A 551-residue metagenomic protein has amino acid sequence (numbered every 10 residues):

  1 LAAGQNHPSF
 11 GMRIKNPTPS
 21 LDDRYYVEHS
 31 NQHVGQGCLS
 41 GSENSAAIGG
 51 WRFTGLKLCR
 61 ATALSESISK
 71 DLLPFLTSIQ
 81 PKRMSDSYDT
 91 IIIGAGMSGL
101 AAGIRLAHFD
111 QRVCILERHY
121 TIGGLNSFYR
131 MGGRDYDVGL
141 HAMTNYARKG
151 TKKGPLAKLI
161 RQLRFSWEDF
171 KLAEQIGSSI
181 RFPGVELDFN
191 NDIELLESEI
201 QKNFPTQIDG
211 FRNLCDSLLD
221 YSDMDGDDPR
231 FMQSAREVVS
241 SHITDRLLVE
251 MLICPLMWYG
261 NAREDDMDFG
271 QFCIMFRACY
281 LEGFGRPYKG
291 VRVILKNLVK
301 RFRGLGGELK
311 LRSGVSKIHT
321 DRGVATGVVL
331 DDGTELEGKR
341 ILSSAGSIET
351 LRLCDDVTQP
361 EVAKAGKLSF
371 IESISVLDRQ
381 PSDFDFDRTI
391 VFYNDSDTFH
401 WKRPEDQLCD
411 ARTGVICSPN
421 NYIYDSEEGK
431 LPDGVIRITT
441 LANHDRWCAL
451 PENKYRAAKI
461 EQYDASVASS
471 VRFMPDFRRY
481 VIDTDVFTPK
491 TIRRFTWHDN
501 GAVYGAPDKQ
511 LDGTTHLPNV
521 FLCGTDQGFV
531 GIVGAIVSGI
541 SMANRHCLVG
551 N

Functional and structural regions predicted by a protein language model:
N31, S316-K430: Mid-domain catalytic core of redox enzymes that form a hydrophobic substrate pocket/lid adjacent to a catalytic redox
R83-D209: N-terminal glycine-rich phosphate/pyrophosphate-binding loop and immediately adjacent elements
F182-M267: Rossmann-like flavin
V249-Y259, V415-I416, R472-F529: A glycine-rich dinucleotide-binding beta-alpha-beta segment and adjacent secondary-structure elements that constitute
M275-A325: Helical element adjacent to the flavin cofactor pocket in flavoenzyme catalytic cores
R379-F487: C-terminal segments that line or cap access tunnels to active or ligand-binding sites in enzymes and enzyme-associated
T525-H546: A conserved FAD-binding loop/helix module that cradles the flavin
